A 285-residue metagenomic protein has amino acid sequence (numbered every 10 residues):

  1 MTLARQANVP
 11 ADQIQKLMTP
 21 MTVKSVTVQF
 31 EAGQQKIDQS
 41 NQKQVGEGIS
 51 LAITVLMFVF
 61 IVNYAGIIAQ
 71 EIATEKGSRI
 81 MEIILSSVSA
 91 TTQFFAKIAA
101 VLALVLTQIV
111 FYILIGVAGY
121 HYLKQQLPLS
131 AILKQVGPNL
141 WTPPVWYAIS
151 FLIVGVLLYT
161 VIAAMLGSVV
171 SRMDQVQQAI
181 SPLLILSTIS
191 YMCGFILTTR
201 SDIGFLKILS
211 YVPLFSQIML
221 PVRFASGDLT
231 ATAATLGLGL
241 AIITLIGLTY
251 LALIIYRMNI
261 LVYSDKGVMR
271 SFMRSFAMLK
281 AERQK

Functional and structural regions predicted by a protein language model:
M1-N63: Transport-system extracytoplasmic interface segments
K36-D38, V45, A118-Y147, A225-G227: Membrane-interfacial helix-loop-helix connectors in multipass membrane proteins
G48-A52, V145-S150, I208, A234-G239: Hydrophobic alpha-helical transmembrane segments
A65-S86: Transmembrane helix boundary and interhelical loop/hinge segments in multi-pass membrane proteins
T91-Y112, Y147, F151, L186: Alpha-helical transmembrane segments of multi-pass membrane proteins
L152-I208: Helical hairpin unit composed of two closely spaced alpha helices linked by a short loop
S168-S171, I243-K285: Junction motif at the cytosolic side of a transmembrane helix
I196-Y211, F215-I243, E282-K285: Membrane-interfacial helix-loop-helix junctions in multi-pass membrane proteins
